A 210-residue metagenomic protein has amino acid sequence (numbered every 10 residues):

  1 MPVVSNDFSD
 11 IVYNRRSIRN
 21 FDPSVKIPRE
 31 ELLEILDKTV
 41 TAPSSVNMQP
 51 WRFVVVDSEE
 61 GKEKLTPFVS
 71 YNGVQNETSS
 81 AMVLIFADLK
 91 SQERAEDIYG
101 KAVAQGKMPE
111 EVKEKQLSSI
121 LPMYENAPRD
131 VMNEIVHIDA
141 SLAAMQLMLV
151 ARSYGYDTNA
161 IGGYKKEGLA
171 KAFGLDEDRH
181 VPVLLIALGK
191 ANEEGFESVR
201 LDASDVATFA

Functional and structural regions predicted by a protein language model:
M1-A210: Acidic, surface-exposed loops and disordered segments
